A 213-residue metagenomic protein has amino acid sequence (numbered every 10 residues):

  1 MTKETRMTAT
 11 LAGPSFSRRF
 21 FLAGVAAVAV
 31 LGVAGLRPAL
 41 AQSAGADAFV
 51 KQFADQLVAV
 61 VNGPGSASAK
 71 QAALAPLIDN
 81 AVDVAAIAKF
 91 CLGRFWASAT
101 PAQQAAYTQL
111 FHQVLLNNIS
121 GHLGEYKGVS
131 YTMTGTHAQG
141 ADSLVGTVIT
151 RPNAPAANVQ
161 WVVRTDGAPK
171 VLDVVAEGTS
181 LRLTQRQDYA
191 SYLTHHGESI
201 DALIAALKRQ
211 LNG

Functional and structural regions predicted by a protein language model:
M1-F16, G24-A34: N-terminal secretory signal peptides
L36-A41: Sec/Tat signal peptide C-region and signal peptidase I cleavage site
A44-I119: Early exported N-terminus immediately downstream of N-terminal targeting peptides
S66-A69, S98-A102, G128, H195-A202 (+1 more regions): Surface-exposed, polar/charged faces of alpha-helical domains in mature secreted/periplasmic/lumenal proteins
F111, G135-H137, V148-R151, V163-T165 (+1 more regions): A mature extracytoplasmic/lumenal domain signature
N117-A157, Q210-G213: Surface-exposed, charged secondary-structure patches
A156-L183: Short beta-strand edge/turn micro-motifs at domain boundaries
A176-G213: Low-complexity, intrinsically disordered terminal/linker segments enriched in charged and Gly/Pro repeats
